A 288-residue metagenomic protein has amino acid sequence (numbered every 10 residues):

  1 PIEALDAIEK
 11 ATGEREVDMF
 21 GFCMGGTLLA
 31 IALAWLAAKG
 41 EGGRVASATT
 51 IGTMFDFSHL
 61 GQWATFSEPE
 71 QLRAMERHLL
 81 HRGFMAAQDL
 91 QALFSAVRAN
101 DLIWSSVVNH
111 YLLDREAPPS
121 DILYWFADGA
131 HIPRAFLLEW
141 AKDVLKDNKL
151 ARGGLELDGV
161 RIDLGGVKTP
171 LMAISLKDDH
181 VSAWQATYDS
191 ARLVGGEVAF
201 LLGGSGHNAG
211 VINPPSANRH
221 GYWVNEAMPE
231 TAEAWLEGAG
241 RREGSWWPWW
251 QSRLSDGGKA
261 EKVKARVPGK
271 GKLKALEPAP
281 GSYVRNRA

Functional and structural regions predicted by a protein language model:
P1-V17: Conserved acidic catalytic loop of the alpha/beta-hydrolase fold
K10, E14, L28-L137, S255-A288: Alpha/beta-hydrolase-fold enzymes
G21-L29: Gly/Ala-rich beta-loop-alpha elbow adjacent to hydrolase catalytic centers
F126-I162, T169-P170: Mobile cap/lid helix-loop segments that gate and shape the active-site cleft of serine hydrolases
V167, A173-S175, D179: Short beta-strand/loop motif that positions the catalytic acidic residue of the alpha/beta-hydrolase fold
D178-S182, H207-N208: Acidic catalytic loop of the alpha/beta-hydrolase fold
A183-L193, G204: Short alpha-helix in the alpha/beta-hydrolase fold that links the catalytic acid
A199-A288: Catalytic active-site module of serine/aspartate enzymes centered on a nucleophile-bearing elbow/loop
